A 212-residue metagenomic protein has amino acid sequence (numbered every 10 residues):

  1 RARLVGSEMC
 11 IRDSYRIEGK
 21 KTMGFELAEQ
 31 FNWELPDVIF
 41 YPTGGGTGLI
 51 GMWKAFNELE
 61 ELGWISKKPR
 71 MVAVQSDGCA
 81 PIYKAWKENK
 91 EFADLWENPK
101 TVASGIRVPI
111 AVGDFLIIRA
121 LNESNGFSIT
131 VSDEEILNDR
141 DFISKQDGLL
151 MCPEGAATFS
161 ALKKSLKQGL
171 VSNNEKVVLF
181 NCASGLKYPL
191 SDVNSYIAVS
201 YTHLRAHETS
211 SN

Functional and structural regions predicted by a protein language model:
R1-I11, H203-A206, S210-N212: Single conserved hydrophobic/aromatic residue that forms the stacking wall/gate of nucleotide- or nucleobase-binding
S7, R12-L62, D141: Active-site/ligand-binding-proximal alpha/beta "capping" segment
S7, Y15, E58-M151, N194-R205: Active-site/ligand-binding loops adjacent to catalytic centers
D37-P42, S66-Q75, N174-F180: Beta-strand segments within the central parallel beta-sheet cores of soluble alpha/beta enzyme folds
T43-G45, D147-G155: Short glycine/threonine-rich catalytic loop with a Thr-x-Gly-x-Asp
G45-M52, I82, A156-L162: Short glycine/serine/threonine-rich phosphate/pyrophosphate-binding segments that cradle anionic phosphate groups
L95, A157-R205: Phosphate-binding loop/pocket of nucleotide- and phosphate-handling active sites
